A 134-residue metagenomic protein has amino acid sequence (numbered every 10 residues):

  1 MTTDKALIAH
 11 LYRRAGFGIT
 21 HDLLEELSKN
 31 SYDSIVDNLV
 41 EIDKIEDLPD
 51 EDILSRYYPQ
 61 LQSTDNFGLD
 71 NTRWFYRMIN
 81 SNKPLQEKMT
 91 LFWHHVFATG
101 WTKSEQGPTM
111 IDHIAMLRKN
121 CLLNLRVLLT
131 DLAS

Functional and structural regions predicted by a protein language model:
M1-D4, A15, I19-K29, D33-D37 (+1 more regions): Primarily short, surface-exposed interaction patches in extracytoplasmic proteins
L39-E41, D52, C121: Short alpha-helix boundary/capping motifs
D43, D47-Y76: A cross-kingdom signal targeting lumenal/periplasmic-facing segments of multi-pass membrane and secretory-pathway
